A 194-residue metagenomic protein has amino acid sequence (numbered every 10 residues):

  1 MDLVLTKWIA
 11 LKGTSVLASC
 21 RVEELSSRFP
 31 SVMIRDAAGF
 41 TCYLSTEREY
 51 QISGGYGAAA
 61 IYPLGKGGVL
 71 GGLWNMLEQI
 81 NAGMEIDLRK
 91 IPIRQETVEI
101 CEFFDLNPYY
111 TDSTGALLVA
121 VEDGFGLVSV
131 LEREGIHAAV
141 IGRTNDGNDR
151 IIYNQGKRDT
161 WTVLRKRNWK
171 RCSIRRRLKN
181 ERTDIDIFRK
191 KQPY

Functional and structural regions predicted by a protein language model:
M1-G39: Phosphate/diphosphate-binding glycine-rich loops and adjacent basic-rich segments that engage nucleotide
V4-K7, A120, G142: Short beta-strand segments
S19-E23, W74-N81, F103-F104, S129-H137 (+1 more regions): Short, solvent-exposed amphipathic alpha-helical segments in soluble enzyme and RNA/protein-processing domains
A37-S113: Active-site-proximal betaalpha loop/short-helix elements that scaffold phosphoryl/nucleotidyl transfer chemistry
L64-G65, G83-P92, Y110-T111, V128-G156: Beta-strand->loop->alpha-helix junctions that form or flank phosphate-binding loops in nucleotide-handling enzymes
T114-A120: A short beta-alpha structural unit
A120-G126: Helix N-cap motif at beta-to-alpha junctions
E134-Y194: Acidic, Ser/Thr/Pro-rich beta/coil linker or hinge segments at domain junctions
